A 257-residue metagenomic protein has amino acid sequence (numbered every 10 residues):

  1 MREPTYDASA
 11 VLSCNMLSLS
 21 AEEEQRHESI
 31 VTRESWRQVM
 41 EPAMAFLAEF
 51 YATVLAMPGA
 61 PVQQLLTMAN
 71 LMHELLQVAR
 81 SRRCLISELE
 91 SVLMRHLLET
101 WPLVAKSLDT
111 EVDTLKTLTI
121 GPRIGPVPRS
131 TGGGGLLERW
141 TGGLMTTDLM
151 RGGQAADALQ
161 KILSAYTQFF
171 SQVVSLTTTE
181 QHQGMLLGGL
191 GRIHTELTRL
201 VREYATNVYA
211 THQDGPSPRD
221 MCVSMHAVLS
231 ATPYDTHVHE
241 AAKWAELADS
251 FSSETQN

Functional and structural regions predicted by a protein language model:
M1-N257: Long alpha-helical rod scaffolds of large eukaryotic non-enzymatic complex subunits
